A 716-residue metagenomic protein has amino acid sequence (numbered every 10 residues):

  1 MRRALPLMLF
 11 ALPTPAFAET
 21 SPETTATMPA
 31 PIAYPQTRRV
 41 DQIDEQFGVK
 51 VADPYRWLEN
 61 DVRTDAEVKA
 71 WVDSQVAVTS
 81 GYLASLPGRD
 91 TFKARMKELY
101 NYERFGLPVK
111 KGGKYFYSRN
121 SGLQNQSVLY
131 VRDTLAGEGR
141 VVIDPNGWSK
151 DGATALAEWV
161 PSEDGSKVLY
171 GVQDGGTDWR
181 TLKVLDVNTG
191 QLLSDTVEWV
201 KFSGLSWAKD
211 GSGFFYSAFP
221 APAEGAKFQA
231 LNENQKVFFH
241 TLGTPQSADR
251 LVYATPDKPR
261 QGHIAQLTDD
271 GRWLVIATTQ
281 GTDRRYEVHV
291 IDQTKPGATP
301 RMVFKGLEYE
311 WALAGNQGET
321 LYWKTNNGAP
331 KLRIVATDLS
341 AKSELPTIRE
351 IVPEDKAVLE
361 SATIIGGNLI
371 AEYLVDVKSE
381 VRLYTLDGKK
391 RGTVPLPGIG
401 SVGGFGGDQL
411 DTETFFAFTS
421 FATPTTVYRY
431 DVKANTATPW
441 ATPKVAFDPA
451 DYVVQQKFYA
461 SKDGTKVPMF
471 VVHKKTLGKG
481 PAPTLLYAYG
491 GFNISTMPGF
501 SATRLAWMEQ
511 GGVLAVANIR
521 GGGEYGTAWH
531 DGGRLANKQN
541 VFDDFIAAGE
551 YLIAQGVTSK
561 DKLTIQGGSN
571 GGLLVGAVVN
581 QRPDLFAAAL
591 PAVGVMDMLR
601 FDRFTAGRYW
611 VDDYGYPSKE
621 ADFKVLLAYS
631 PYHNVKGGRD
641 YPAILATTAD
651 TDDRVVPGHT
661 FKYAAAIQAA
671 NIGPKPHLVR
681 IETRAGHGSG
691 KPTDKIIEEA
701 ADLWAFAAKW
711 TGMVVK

Functional and structural regions predicted by a protein language model:
T20-S85, R89-R104: N-terminal pre-domain segments of enzymes
E67-P161, G171, Q261-D292, G297-N316 (+9 more regions): Non-catalytic accessory segments flanking enzyme active sites
N120-S127, S149-A153, V172-T181, T196-K201 (+7 more regions): A flexible loop/linker signature enriched in serine peptidases of the S9 family
V131-R132, K183-V187, L231-G243, V288-Q293 (+2 more regions): Beta-propeller blade signature
D144-P145, V187-W199, T244-P256, T294-F304 (+2 more regions): Blade-edge beta-strand/turn elements of extracellular beta-propeller and related beta-sheet repeat scaffolds
N146-S162, Y170-T177, N188-S194, A417 (+6 more regions): Cap/lid segment of the alpha/beta-hydrolase catalytic domain
Y253-L332, A336-A357, A362, G366-N368 (+2 more regions): Long hydrophobic segments that form regular secondary structure
T503, V516-K716: Active-site-proximal cap/loop segments of hydrolase catalytic domains
